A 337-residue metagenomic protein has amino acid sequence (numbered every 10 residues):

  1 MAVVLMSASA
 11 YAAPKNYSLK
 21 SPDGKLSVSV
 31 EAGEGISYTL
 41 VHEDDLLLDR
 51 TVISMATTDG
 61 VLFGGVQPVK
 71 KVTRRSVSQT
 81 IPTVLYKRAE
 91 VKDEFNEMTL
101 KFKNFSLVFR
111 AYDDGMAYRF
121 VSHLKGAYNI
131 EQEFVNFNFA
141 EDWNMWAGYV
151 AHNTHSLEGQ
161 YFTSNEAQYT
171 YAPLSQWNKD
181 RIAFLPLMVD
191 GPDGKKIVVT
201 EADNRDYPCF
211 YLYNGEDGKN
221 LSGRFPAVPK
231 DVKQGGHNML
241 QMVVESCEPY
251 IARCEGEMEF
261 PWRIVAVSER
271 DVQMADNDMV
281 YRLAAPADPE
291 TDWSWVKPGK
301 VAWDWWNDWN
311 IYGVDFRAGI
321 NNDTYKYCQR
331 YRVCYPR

Functional and structural regions predicted by a protein language model:
M1-S7: Bacterial N-terminal signal peptides
P14-V280: N-terminal accessory beta-strand-rich subdomains and adjacent acidic, glycine-rich linkers that precede catalytic cores
I251, E255-Y331, Y335: An acidic-aromatic substrate-binding cleft motif
